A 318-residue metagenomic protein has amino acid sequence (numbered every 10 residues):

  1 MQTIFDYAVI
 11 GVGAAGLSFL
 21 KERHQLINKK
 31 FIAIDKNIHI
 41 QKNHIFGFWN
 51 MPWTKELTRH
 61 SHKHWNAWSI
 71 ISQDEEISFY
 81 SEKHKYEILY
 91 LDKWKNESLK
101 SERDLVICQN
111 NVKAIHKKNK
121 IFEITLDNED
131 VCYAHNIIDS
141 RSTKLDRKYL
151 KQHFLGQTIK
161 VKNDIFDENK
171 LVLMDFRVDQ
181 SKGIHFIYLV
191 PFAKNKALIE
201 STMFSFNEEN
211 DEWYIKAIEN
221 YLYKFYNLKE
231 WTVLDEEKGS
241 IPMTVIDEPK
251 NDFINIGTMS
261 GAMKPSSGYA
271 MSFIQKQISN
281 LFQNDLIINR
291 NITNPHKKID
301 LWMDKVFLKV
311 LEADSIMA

Functional and structural regions predicted by a protein language model:
M1-A15: Beta1/beta-strand and adjacent pyrophosphate-binding region of the FAD-binding site in flavoprotein oxidoreductases
V12, Q25, S101-W231, T244-P249: Predominantly flavin-linked oxidoreductase catalytic cores and closely associated redox partners
S18, E22-E75, K93, L155: N-terminal FAD cofactor-binding segment of flavoenzymes
N50-N110, H116-K117: A conserved beta-strand/loop capping segment in the N-terminal third of enzymes that catalyze redox or closely related
L189, K194-N195, K250-S266: Short FAD-binding loop at a beta-strand-to-alpha-helix junction that anchors the flavin cofactor in diverse
K216-L222, A270-I288: An active-site-proximal "capping" alpha-helix that borders the catalytic cofactor pocket
L228-N255, K297-W302: Flavin (FAD/FMN) cofactor-binding core of flavoprotein oxidoreductases
S279-A318: C-terminal helical "tail/cap" subdomain of flavin- and related membrane-associated enzymes
